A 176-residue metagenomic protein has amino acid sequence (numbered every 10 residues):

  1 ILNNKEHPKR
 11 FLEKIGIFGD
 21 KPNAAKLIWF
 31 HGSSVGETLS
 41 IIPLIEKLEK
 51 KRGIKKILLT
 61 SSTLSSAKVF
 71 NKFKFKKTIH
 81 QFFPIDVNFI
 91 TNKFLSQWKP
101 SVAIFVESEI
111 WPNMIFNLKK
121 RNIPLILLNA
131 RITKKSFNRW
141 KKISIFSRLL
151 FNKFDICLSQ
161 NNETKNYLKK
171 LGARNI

Functional and structural regions predicted by a protein language model:
L2-I176: Active-site and donor-binding regions of nucleotide-sugar-utilizing enzymes
